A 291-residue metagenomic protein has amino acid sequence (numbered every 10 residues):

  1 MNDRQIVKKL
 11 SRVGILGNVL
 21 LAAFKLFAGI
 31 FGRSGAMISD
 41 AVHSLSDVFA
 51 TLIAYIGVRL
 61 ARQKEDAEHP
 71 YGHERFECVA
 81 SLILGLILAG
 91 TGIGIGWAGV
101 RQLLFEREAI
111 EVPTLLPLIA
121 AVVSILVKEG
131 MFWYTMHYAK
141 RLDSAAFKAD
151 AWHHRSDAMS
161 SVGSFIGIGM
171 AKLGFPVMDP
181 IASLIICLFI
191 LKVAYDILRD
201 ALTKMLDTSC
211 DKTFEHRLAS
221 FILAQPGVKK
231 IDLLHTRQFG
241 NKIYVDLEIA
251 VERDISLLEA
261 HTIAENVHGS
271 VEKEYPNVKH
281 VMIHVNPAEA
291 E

Functional and structural regions predicted by a protein language model:
M1-S11, E68, F76, V193-E291: Peripheral (non-transmembrane) domains and long loops of multi-pass membrane proteins
M1-T213, R217: Alpha-helical transmembrane cores and adjacent cytosolic helix/loop segments of polytopic membrane transporters
